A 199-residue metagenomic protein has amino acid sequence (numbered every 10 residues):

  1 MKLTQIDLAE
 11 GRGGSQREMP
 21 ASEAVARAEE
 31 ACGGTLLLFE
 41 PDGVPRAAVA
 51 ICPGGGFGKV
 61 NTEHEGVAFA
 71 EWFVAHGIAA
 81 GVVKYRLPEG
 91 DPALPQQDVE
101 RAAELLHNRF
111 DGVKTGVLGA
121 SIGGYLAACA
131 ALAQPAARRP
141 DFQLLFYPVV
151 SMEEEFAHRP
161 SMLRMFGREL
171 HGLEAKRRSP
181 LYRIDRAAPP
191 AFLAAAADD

Functional and structural regions predicted by a protein language model:
M1-D199: Alpha/beta-hydrolase superfamily serine-hydrolase fold, recognizing
